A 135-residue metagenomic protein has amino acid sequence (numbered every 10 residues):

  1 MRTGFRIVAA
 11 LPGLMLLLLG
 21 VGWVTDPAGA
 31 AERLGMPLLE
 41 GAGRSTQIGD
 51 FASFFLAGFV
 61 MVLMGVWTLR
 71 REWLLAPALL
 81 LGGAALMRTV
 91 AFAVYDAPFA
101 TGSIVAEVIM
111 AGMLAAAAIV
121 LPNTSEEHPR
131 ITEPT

Functional and structural regions predicted by a protein language model:
M1-M15: Cytosolic juxtamembrane helix and N-cap/initiation of the first transmembrane helix
M15-A42: Hydrophobic transmembrane helix segments
L16-G20, L80-V90: Aromatic-anchored segments of alpha-helical transmembrane domains
G43-M64, L79, G83: Core segments of alpha-helical transmembrane spans in multipass integral membrane proteins
S53-M61, I109-I119: Hydrophobic cores of alpha-helical transmembrane segments in multi-pass inner/ER membrane proteins, independent
R70-L80: Membrane-interfacial loop-to-transmembrane alpha-helix junctions, especially the N-terminal start
A97-I109: Non-cytosolic membrane-interface motifs at loop->transmembrane helix junctions
A111-T135: Membrane-water interface at the C-terminal end of transmembrane alpha helices
